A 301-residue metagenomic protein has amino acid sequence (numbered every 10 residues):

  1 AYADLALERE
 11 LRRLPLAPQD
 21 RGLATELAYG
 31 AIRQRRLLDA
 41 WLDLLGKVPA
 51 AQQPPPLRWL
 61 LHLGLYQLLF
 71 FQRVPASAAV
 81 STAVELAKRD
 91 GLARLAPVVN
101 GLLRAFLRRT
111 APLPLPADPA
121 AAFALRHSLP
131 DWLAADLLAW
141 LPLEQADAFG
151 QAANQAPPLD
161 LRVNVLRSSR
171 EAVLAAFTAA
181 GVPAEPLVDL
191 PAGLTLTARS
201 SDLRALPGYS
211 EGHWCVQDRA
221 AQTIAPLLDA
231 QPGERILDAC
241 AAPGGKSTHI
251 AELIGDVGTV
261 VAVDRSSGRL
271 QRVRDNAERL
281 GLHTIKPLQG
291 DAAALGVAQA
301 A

Functional and structural regions predicted by a protein language model:
A1-A301: S-adenosylmethionine
